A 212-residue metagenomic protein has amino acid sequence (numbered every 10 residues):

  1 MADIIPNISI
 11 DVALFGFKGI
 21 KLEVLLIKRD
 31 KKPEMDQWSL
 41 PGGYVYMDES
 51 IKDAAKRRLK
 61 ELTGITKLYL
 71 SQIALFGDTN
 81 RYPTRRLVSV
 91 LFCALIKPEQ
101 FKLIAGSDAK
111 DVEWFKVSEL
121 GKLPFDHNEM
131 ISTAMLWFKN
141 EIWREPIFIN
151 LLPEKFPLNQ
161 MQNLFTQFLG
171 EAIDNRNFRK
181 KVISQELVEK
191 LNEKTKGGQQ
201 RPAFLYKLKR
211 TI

Functional and structural regions predicted by a protein language model:
M1-W38: N-terminal strand-loop-strand
A2-I10, D53-K56, L62-K102, E141-F148 (+1 more regions): Active-site segment of metal-dependent pyrophosphate-handling enzymes, primarily the Nudix hydrolase catalytic core
I8-I10, L22, V88-V90, K110 (+1 more regions): Change "...and in nucleic-acid phosphodiester-cleaving endonucleases..." to "...and in nucleic-acid processing enzymes
S9, L25-I27, P33, L40-I51 (+2 more regions): Active-site-proximal cofactor/substrate-binding loop regions of enzyme domains
C93, L103-F138, L151-N159, N177-E186: NUDIX/MutT-family hydrolases
E145-E154, F168: Conserved helix-adjacent loop modules within structured domains
N163-A172: Short helix-coil junctions and helix-kink-helix linkers
L191-I212: Long, intrinsically disordered, low-complexity Ser/Thr/Pro-rich regulatory/activation regions of nuclear proteins
